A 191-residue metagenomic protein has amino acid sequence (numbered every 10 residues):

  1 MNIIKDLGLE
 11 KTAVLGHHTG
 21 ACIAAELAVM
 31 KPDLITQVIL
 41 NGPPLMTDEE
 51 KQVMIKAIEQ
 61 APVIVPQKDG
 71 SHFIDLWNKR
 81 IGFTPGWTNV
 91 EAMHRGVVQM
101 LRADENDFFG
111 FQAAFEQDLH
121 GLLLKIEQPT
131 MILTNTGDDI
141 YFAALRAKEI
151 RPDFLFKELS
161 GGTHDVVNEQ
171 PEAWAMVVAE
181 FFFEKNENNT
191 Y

Functional and structural regions predicted by a protein language model:
M1-T12: Conserved acidic catalytic loop of the alpha/beta-hydrolase fold
V14-G16, N41: Short beta-strand immediately N-terminal to the catalytic nucleophile in serine-hydrolase-like folds
G16-G20, A24: Gly/Ala-rich beta-loop-alpha elbow adjacent to hydrolase catalytic centers
H18-T19, P44, A113-L119, T136-D139: Short beta->alpha connector loops
A25-M30, I35-Q67: Flexible "cap/lid" loop of the alpha/beta hydrolase fold
E49-E50, P66-L124: Conserved alpha/beta-hydrolase catalytic His-Asp/Glu region
T130-E169: Conserved loop-alpha-helix segment in the C-terminal half of the alpha/beta-hydrolase fold that carries the catalytic
D153-Y191: Catalytic active-site module of serine/aspartate enzymes centered on a nucleophile-bearing elbow/loop
